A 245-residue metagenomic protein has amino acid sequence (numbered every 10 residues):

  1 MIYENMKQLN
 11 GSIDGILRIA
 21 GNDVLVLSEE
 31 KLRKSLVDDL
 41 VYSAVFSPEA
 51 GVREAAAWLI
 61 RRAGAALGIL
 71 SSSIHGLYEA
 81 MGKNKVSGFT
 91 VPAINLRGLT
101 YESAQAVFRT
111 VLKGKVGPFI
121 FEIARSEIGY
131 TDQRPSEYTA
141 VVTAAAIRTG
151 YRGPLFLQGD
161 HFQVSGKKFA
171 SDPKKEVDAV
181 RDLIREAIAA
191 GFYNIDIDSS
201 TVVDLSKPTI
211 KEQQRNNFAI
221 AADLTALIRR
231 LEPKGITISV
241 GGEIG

Functional and structural regions predicted by a protein language model:
M1-D178, D182-A187, G191-Y193: Alpha/beta catalytic barrel-like cores
M1-V26, N217-G245: N-terminal hydrophobic targeting segments
P118, F156-G159, E186-A187, Y193 (+3 more regions): Amphipathic repeat-derived elements
A124-T131, H161-F169, S199-Q214, T237-G245: Active-site-proximal beta-alpha loop/turn segments in soluble metabolic enzymes
S136-G159, E212-I236, V240: Alpha-helix-loop-beta-strand connector modules within alpha/beta enzyme cores
V177-A222: Internal, well-ordered domain-core segments that constitute the primary functional module of diverse proteins
